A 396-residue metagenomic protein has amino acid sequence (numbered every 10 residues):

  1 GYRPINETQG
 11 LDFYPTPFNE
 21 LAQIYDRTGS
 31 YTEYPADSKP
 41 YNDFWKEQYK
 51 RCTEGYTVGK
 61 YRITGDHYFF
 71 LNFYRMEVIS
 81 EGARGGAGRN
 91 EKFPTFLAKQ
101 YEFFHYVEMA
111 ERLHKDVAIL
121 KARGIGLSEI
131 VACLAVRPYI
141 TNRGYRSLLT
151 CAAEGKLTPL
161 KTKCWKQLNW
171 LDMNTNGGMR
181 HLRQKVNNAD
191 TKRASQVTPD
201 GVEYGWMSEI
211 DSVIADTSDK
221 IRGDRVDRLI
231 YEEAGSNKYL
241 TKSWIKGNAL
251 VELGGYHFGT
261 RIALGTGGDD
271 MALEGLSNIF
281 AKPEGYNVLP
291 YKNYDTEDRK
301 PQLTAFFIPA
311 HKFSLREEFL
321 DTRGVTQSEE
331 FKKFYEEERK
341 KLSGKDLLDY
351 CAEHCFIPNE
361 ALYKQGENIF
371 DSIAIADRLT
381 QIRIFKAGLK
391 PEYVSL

Functional and structural regions predicted by a protein language model:
G1-D116: Pre-P-loop entry segment of helicase/translocase ATPase cores
Y31, T198-G201, M207-D211, R225-L229 (+2 more regions): Conserved P-loop NTPase catalytic core
R112-A135: Walker A/P-loop
I125-G126, L157, N237-L240, M271: Catalytic P-loop NTPase motifs of RecA-like helicase/translocase cores
P138-Y145: Post-Walker A helix-loop "phosphate-sensing" segment adjacent to the P-loop in P-loop NTPases
R146-D216, G285-N293, Y393: Conserved nucleotide-state-sensing and coupling region of NTP-binding domains
N188-E252: Conserved RecA-like ASCE ATPase "motif II neighborhood" in helicase/translocase motors
G247-G259, L264: Substrate-engagement module of ASCE P-loop NTPases
